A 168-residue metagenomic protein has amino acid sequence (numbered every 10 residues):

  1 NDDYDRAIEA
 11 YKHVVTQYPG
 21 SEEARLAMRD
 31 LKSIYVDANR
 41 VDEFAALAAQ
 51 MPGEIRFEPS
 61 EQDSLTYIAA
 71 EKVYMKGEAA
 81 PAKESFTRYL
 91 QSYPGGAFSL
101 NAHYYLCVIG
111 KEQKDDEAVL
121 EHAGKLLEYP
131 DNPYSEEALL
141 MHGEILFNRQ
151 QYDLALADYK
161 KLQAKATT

Functional and structural regions predicted by a protein language model:
N1-T168: Acidic, polar-rich low-complexity tracts and alpha-helical solenoid repeat scaffolds
